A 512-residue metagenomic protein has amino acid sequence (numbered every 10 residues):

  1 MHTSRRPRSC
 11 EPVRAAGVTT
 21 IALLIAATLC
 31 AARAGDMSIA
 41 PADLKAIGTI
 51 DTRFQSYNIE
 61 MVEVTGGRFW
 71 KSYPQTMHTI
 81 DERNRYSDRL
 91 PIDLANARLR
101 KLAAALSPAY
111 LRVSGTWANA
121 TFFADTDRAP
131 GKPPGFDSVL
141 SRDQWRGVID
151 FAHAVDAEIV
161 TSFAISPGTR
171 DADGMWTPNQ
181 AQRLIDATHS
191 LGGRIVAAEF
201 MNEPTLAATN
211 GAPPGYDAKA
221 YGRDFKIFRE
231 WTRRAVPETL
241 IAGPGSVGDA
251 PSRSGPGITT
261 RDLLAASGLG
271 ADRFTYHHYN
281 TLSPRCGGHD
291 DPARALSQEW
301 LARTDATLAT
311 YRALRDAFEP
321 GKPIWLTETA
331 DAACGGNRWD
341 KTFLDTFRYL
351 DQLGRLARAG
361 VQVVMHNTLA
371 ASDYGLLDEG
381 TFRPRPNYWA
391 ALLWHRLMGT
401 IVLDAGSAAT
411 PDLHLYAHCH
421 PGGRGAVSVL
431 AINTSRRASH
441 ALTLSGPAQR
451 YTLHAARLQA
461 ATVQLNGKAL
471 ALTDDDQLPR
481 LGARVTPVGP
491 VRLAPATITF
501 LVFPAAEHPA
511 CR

Functional and structural regions predicted by a protein language model:
M1-V13: N-terminal secretory signal peptides that target proteins for export/translocation
C10, I21-A22, N466: Low-complexity, intrinsically disordered tandem-repeat tracts enriched in small/polar residues
R14-A15, L90: Intrinsically disordered, low-complexity Ser/Thr- and Pro-rich stretches
G17-T19, G288-A333: A compositional/structural signature marking long, glycine- and acidic/polar-rich segments with frequent tryptophans
G17-T28: Bacterial N-terminal signal peptides
A31-F200, P204-G257, A265-R273, A309-R312 (+4 more regions): Non-catalytic accessory regions flanking glycosidase/transglycosidase catalytic cores in CAZymes
P204, A208-Y216, H277-L308: Substrate-binding/catalytic cleft of secreted carbohydrate-active enzymes, primarily glycoside hydrolases
G255-A271, Y276, N280-D291: Catalytic cores of phosphodiester-bond-cleaving enzymes
